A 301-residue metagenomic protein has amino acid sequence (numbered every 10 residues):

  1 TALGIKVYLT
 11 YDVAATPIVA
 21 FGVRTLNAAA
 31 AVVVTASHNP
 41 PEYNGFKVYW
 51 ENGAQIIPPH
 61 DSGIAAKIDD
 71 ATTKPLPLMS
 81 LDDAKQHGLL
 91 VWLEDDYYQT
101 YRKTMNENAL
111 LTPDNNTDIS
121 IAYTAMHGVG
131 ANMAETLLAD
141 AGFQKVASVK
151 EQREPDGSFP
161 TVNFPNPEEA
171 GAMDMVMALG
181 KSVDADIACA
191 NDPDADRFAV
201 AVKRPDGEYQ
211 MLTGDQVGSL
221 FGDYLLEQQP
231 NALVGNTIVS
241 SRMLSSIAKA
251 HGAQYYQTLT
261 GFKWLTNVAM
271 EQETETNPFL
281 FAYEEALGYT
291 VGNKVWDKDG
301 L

Functional and structural regions predicted by a protein language model:
T1-Y43, G142-A199: N-terminal small/polar loop signature for handling phosphorylated ligands or for N-terminal nucleophile
A2-K6, P113-S120, D184, L226-A232 (+1 more regions): Short, surface-exposed connector motifs at secondary-structure boundaries
Y8-L9, V13, W50, A54-P58 (+10 more regions): Hydrophobic alpha-helical scaffolding
Y11, A71-L93, R204-Y283, Y289-V291: Proline/glycine-rich low-complexity loops and linkers
A28-S37, P41-Y43, V48, L179-G207 (+3 more regions): Glycine-rich phosphate-binding loop
N44-G180: Gly/Ser/Thr-enriched, mixed-charge loops and adjacent short helices that form phosphate/oxyanion-binding elements
I64, D297-G300: Mobile "lid/hinge" segments at catalytic clefts and subdomain interfaces of large enzymes
N132-L137, A170-Q229: Acidic, glycine-rich loop-and-beta core segments that form the ion-binding/anion-interacting portion of active sites
